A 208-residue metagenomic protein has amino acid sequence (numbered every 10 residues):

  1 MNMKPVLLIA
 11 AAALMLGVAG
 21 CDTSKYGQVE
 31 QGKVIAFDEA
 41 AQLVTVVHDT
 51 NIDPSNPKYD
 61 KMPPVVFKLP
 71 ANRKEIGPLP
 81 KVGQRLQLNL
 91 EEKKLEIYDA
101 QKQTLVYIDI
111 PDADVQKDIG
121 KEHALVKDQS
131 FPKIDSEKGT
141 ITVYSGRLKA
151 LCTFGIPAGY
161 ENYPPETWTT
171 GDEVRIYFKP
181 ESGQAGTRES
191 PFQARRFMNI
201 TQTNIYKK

Functional and structural regions predicted by a protein language model:
M1-C21: Sec-dependent bacterial lipoprotein signal peptides
A11, C21-T23, P63-F67, G155: Residue-level signal for well-ordered alpha-helical segments
G20-D53, K74-K208: Short, flexible, surface-exposed loop segments at domain boundaries
D53-Y59: A short, polar/proline- and glycine-enriched secondary-structure boundary/capping micro-motif
Y59-E75: Disulfide-stabilized netrin-like
